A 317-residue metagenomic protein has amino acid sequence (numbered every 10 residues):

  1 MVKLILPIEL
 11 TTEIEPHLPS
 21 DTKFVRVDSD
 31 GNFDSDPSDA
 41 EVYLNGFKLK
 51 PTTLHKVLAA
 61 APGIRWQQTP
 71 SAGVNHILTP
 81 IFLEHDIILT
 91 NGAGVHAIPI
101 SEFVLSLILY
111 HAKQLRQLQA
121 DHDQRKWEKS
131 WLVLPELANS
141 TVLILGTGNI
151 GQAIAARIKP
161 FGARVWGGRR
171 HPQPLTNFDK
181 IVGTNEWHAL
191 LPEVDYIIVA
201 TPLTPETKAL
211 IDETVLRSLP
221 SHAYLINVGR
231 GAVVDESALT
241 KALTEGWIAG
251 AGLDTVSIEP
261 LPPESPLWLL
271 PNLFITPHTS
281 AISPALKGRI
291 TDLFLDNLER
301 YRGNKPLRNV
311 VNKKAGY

Functional and structural regions predicted by a protein language model:
M1-I88: An N-terminal-biased, well-structured beta-alpha scaffold segment characteristic of Rossmann-like dinucleotide-binding
D36-S38, L58-A61, L137, A189-P192 (+2 more regions): A short, aliphatic-rich alpha-helical micro-motif
D86-I87, G92-T141, A153, P160: Phosphate-binding beta-alpha-beta segment of Rossmann-like dinucleotide-binding domains, i.e., the NAD(P)
L89, H222, V228-Y317: Rossmann-like dinucleotide-binding domain for NAD(H)/NADP(H)
L143-G146: Conserved N-terminal Rossmann-fold NAD(P)-binding element of oxidoreductases
I150: Hydrophobic/small residue at the entry helix of a nucleotide-binding pocket
P160-N177: NAD(P)-binding Rossmann-fold cofactor-contacting core
P172-P266: Rossmann-like adenosine-cofactor binding region
